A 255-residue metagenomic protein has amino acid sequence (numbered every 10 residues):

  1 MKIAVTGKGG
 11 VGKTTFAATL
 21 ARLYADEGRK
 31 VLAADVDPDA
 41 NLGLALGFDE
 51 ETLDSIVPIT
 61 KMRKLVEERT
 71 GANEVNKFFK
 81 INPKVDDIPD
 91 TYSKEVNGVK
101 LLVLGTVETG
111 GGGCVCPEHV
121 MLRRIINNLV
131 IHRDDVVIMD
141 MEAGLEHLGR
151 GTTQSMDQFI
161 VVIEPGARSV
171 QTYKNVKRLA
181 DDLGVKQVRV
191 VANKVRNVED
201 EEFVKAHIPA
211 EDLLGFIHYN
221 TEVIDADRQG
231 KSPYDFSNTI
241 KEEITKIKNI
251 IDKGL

Functional and structural regions predicted by a protein language model:
K2-P38: Walker A/P-loop phosphate-binding motif and the immediately C-terminal alpha-helix
Y24, K94, N128-H132, T153-Q154 (+1 more regions): Conserved catalytic network of the ASCE P-loop NTPase/AAA+ motor domain
A25-N97: N-terminal phosphate/diphosphate-binding loop that engages ATP/GTP or pyrophosphate donors across diverse enzyme folds
P38-D39, V107-T109, A143-G144, G166-R168 (+2 more regions): Conserved nucleotide-binding/hydrolysis micro-motifs of P-loop NTPases
L102, M141, M156, R189: Glycine-rich phosphate-binding loops of nucleotide-dependent enzymes
L104-G110, C114-V115, I126-L148: Switch II (G3) loop of P-loop NTPases
R124-R133, L148-A167: Inter-motif core of Ras-like GTPase G domains
L179-L255: C-terminal lobe/tail of nucleotide-utilizing enzymes
